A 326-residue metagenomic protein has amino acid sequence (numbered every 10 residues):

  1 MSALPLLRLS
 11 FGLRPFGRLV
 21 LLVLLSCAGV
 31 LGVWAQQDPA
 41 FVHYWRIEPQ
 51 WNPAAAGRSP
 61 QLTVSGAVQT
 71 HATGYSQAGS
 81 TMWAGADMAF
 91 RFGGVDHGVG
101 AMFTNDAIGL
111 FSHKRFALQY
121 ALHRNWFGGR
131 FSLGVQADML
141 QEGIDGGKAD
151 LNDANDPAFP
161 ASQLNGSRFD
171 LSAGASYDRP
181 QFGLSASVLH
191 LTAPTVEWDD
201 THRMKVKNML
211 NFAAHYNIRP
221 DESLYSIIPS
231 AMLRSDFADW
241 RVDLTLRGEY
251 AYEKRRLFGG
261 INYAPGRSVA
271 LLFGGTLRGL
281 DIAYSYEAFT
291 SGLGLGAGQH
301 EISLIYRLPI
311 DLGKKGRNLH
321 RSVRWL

Functional and structural regions predicted by a protein language model:
M1-D38, P309-L326: Cleavable N-terminal export/targeting peptides
Q36-L326: Subset of outer-membrane beta-barrel
